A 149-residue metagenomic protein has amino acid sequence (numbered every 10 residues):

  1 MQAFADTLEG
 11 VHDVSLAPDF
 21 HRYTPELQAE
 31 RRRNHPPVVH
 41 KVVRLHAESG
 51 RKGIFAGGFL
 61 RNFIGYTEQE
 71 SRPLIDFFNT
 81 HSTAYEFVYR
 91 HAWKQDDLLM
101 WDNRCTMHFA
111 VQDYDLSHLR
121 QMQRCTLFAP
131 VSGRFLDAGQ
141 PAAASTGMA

Functional and structural regions predicted by a protein language model:
M1-L98, N103-A149: Non-heme Fe(II) oxygenase catalytic core, chiefly the N-lobe of the double-stranded beta-helix
